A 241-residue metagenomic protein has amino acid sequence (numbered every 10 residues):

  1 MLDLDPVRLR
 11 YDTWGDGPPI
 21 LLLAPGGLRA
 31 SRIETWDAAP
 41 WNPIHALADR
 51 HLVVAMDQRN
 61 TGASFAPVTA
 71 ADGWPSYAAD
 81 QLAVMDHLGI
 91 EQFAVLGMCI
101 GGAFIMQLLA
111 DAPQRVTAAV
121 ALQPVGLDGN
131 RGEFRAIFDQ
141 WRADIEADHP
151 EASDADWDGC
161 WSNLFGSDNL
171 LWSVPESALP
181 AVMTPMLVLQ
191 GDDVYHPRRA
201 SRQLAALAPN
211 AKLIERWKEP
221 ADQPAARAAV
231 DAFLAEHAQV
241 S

Functional and structural regions predicted by a protein language model:
D5-F65: Conserved HGGG/HGGXW glycine-rich cap/lid loop of the alpha/beta-hydrolase fold
D57-T61, V125, W217-E219: Short beta-to-alpha linker loops that shape the active-site pocket of alpha/beta-hydrolase fold enzymes
S76-F93: Conserved acidic catalytic loop of the alpha/beta-hydrolase fold
E91-L127: Conserved hydrolase catalytic core segment
D128-V182, R227, S241: The alpha/beta-hydrolase serine catalytic core
V182, V188-Q190: Short beta-strand/loop motif that positions the catalytic acidic residue of the alpha/beta-hydrolase fold
V194-A200: Conserved alpha/beta-hydrolase "acid-adjacent" motif
A211-S241: Catalytic active-site module of serine/aspartate enzymes centered on a nucleophile-bearing elbow/loop
